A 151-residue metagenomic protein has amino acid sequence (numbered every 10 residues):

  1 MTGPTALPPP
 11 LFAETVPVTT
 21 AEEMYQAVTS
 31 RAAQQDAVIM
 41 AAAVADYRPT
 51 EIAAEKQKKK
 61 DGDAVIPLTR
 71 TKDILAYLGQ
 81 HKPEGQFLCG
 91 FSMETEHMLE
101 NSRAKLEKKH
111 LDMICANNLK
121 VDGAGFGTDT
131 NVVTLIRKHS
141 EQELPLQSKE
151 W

Functional and structural regions predicted by a protein language model:
M1-M93, H97-W151: A cross-family phosphate/adenosyl-ligand binding-site feature
